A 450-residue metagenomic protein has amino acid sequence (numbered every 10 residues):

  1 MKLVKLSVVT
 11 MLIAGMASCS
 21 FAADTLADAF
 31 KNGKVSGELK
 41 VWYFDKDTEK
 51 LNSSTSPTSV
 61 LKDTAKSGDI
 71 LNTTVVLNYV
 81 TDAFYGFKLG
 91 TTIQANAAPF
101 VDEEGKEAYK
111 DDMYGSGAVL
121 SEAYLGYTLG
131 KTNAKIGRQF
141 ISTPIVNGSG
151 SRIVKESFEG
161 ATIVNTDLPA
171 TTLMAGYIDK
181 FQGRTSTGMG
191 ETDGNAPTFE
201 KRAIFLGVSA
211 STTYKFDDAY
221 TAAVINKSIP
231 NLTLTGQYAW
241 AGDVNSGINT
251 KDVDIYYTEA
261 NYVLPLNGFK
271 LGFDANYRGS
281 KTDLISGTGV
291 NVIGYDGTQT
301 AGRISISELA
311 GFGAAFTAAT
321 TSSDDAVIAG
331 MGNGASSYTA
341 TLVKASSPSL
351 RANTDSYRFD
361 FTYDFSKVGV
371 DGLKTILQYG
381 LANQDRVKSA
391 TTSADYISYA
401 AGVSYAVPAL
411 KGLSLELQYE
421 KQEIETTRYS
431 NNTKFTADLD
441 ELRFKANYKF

Functional and structural regions predicted by a protein language model:
K2-I141, V164-T166, T362-S366, T375-L377 (+2 more regions): Beta-barrel outer-membrane channel/assembly domains of diderm bacteria
S53-P57, K106-Y109, I153-V154, G190-A196 (+4 more regions): Flexible, surface-exposed loop regions and adjacent strand-edge segments of Gram-negative outer-membrane beta-barrel
P57-T58, R138-T143, R202-A203, S228-T235 (+3 more regions): Flexible, solvent-exposed coil segments and beta strand-coil junctions, predominantly the extracellular/periplasmic
V60-A65, A108-D111, V146-S149, E191 (+6 more regions): Extracellular loop and loop/strand-boundary signature of outer-membrane beta-barrel proteins
K66-N72, M113-E122, S151-E156, T213-D217 (+5 more regions): Transmembrane beta-barrel outer-membrane domains
A98-Y114, L168, A175, K180 (+5 more regions): Outer-membrane pore/translocation modules
G130-A134, R152-S322, V327, Y379 (+2 more regions): Signature for the C-terminal beta-barrel architecture of outer-membrane proteins
F312-S404: C-terminal structural cap/anchor segments
